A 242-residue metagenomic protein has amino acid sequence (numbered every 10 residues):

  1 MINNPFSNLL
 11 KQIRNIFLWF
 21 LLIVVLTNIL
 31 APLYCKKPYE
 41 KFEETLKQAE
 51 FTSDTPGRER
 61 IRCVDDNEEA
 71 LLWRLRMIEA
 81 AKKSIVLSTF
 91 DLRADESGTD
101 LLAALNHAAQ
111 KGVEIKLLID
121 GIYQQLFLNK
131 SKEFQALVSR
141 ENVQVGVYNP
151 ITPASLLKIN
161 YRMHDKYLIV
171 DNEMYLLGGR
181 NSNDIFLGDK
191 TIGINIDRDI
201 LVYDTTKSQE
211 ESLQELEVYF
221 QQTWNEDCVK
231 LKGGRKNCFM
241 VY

Functional and structural regions predicted by a protein language model:
I2-E50: N-terminal membrane-anchoring alpha-helices
E40-E79, D91-Y242: HKD-type phospholipase D/PLD-like phosphodiesterase module
K82: A basic, amphipathic helix-loop patch mediating RNA/tRNA/ribosome contacts
